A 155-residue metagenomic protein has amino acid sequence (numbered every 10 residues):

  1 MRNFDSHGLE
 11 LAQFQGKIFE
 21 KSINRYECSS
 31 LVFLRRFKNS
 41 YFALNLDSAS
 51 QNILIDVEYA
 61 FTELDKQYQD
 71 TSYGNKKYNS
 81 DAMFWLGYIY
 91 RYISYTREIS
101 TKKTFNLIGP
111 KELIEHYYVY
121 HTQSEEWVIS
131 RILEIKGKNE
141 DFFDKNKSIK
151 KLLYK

Functional and structural regions predicted by a protein language model:
R2-G8, A12-Q67: N-terminal interaction modules that seed assembly of large macromolecular complexes
N24-L31, Q69-Y73, Y95-K102: Intrinsically disordered or highly flexible coil/loop and linker segments, enriched in small and charged/polar residues
S40, D56, S100, S124-E125: Helix N-terminus capping/helix-initiation residues
Y41-N45, K111-Y118: Short, mixed-charge aromatic SLiMs
S50-A82, T96, I135-K136: Long, compositionally biased
F84, I93-P110, E115: Long protein-protein interaction modules used by eukaryotic assembly/scaffold proteins
I89-Y90: Composition-driven recognition of low-complexity segments enriched in small/aliphatic/hydroxylated residues
I114-K155: Glycine-rich, aromatic-bearing surface loops/beta-hairpins
